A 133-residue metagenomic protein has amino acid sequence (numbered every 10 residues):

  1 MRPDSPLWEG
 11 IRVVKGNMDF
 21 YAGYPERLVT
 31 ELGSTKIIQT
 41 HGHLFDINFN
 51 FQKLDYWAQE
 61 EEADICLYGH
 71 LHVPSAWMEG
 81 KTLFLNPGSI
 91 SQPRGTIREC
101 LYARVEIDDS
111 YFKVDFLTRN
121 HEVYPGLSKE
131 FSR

Functional and structural regions predicted by a protein language model:
M1, N17-D19, G42-L44, G69-L71 (+2 more regions): Active-site metal-binding loops of divalent metal-dependent hydrolases
M1-L32: Core catalytic region of metal-dependent phosphoesterases/phosphodiesterases, especially metallo-beta-lactamase-like
S5-P6, Y24-E26, F49-N50, M78-E79 (+2 more regions): Short, well-ordered secondary-structure micro-motifs
R12, N48-D115: Conserved beta-sheet core of the metallophosphoesterase superfamily
V14, T30, T40, L85-P87: Hydrophobic residues at beta-strand termini and immediately following loops that shape nucleotide-binding pockets
T30-Q39, L44, V105: Core dinuclear metal-dependent hydrolase active-site scaffold
F45-N48, P93-R94, N120-P125: A short local loop/turn or secondary-structure capping micro-motif enriched for an aromatic residue
D108-R133: Charged phosphate-binding loop/patch that engages nucleotide di/tri-phosphates or the phosphate backbone of nucleic
